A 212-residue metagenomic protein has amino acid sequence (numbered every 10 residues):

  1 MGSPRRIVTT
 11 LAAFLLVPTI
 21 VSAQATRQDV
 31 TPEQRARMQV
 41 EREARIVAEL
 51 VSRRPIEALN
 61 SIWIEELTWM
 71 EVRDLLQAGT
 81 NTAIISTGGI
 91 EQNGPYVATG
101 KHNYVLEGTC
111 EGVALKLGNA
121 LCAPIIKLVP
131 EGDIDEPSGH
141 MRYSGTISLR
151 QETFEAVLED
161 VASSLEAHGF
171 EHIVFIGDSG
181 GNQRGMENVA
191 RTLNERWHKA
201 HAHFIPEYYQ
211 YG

Functional and structural regions predicted by a protein language model:
M1-L11: Bacterial N-terminal signal peptides that target proteins for export
T9-T19: Bacterial N-terminal signal peptides
V21-A25: Boundary at the C-terminal end of the N-terminal hydrophobic targeting segment
T26-G94, A98: Active-site and ligand/interface coordination hotspots across diverse enzymes and nucleic-acid-associated assemblies
R27-R37, E43-R45, R54, W63-E65 (+1 more regions): Active-site histidine-anchored catalytic micro-motif
Y96-N103, D135-S138: Glycine-rich loop at the start of a catalytic domain that most often binds anionic cofactors/ligands
H102-A114: Short catalytic helix/loop segments, enriched in acidic residues and glycine and frequently bearing histidine
E111-P130: Active-site machinery of serine-nucleophile hydrolases
